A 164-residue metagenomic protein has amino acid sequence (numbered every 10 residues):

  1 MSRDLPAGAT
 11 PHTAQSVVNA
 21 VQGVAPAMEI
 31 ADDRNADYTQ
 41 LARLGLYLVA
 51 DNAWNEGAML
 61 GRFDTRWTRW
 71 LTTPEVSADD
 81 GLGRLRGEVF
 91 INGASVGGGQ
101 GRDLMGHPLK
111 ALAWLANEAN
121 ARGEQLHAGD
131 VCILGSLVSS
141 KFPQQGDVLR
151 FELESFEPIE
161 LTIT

Functional and structural regions predicted by a protein language model:
M1-H107, P158-T164: Catalytic-core "active-site belt" of small-molecule-metabolizing enzymes, emphasizing His/Asp/Glu-rich regions
G23-A27, A113-L115, A121-Q125, E157-E160: Glycine-rich loops and low-complexity Gly/Arg-rich segments that provide flexible linkers or classic glycine-based
Y38-G45, V49, L126, S136 (+2 more regions): Short, surface-exposed, charged/polar-biased interaction segments
Y38-R43, L60, L115, C132-I133 (+1 more regions): Short amphipathic alpha-helical surface micro-motifs
I91-G93, L134, E154: Short strand-turn-strand beta-turns centered on an Asx-Gly dipeptide
P108-S140: A conserved acidic, glycine/proline-rich C-terminal tail/linker
K141-T164: Charged, cofactor-coupling segments
